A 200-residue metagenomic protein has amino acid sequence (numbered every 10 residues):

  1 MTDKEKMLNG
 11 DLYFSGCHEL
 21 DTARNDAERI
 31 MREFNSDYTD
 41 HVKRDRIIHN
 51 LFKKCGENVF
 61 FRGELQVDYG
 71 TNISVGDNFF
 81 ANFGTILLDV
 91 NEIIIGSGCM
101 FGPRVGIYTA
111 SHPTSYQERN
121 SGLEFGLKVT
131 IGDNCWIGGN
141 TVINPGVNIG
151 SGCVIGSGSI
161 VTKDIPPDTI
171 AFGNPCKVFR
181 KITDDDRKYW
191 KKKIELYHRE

Functional and structural regions predicted by a protein language model:
M1-N58, C176-E200: Terminal amphipathic alpha-helical/low-complexity segments used for targeting or macromolecular assembly
V42, L65-V75, F80-I149, N174-K192: Flexible, glycine/small-residue-enriched loop-and-beta-strand segment within the central core of proteins
H49, R62-Q66: Arg/Lys-rich RNA-binding interfaces used to dock onto structured RNA substrates
F60, W136, V154, I170-F172: Short-chain dehydrogenase/reductase
S151-V161: C-terminal/domain-terminus segments
